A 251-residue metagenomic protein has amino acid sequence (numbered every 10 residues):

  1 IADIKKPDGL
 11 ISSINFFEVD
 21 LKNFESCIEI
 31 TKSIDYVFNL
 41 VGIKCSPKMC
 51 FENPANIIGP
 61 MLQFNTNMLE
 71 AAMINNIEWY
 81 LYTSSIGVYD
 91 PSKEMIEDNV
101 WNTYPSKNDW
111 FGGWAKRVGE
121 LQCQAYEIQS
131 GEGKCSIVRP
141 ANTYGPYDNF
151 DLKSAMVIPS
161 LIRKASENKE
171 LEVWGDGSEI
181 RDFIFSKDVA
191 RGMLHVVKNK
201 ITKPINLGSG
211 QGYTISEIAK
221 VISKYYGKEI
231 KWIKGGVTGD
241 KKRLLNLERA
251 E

Functional and structural regions predicted by a protein language model:
A2, V37-V41, Y80-I86, I137-P140: SDR active-site strand-loop-helix element
D8, L21-P60: NAD(P)H-binding glycine-rich loop region in Rossmannoid oxidoreductase-like domains and their noncatalytic homologs
P47, Y82-E97, F111-R117, Q129-S130 (+1 more regions): Conserved catalytic-site region of short-chain dehydrogenase/reductase
M49, N102-D109, C135-F150, S160-I184 (+1 more regions): A conserved pocket-lining segment of Rossmann-fold NAD(P)-dependent short-chain dehydrogenase/reductase
I57-N65, L81-S84, A115-K116: Short alpha-helix in the Rossmann-fold core of NAD(P)-dependent oxidoreductases
T66-D109, S136: Conserved Rossmann-fold NAD(P)-dependent oxidoreductase catalytic core, especially the SDR/UDP-sugar
L69, I74, K107-A141, I162-E167: Active-site Tyr-X1-5-Lys
S166-E251: C-terminal substrate-binding subdomain of Rossmann-fold SDR/epimerase-dehydratase oxidoreductases
